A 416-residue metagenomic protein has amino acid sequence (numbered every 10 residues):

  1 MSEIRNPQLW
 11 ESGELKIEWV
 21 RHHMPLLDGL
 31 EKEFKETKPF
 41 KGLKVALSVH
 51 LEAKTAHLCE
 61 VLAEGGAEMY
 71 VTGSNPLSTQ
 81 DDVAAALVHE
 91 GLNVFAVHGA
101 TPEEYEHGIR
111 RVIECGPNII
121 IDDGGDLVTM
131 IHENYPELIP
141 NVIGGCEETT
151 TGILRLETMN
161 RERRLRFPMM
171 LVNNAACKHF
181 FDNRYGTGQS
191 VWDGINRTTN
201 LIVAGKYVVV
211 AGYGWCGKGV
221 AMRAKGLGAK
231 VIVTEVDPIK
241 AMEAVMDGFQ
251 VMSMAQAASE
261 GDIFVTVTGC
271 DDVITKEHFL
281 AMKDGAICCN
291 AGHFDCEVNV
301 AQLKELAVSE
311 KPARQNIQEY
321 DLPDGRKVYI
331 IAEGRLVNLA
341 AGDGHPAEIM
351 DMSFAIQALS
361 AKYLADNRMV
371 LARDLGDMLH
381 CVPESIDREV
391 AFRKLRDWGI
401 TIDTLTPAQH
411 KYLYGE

Functional and structural regions predicted by a protein language model:
M1-F40, V71-T79, A84-K206: Glycine/serine-rich phosphate-binding loop and adjoining beta1-alpha1 elements at the start of nucleotide-handling
L9-M24, F40-K44, E52, F167-G205 (+2 more regions): Adenosine-phosphate binding glycine-rich loop
L47-T55, N75-T79, G125-L127, W215: Gly/Ser/Thr-rich loops at beta-strand to alpha-helix junctions that form or flank small-molecule/cofactor-binding
V49-A67, D182, G186-G261, T266-T268: Glycine-rich phosphate/diphosphate-binding loop of Rossmann-like nucleotide-binding domains
G66-E68, L92, E137-N141, L165 (+3 more regions): A short helix->loop->beta-strand "cap" motif at the edges of active sites that frequently abuts
G73, I120-D123, Y135-T151, C270 (+3 more regions): ADP-ribose/adenylate-binding Rossmann-like module
I113-E114, V203, A257-G261, F279-K283: A short, aliphatic-rich alpha-helical micro-motif
